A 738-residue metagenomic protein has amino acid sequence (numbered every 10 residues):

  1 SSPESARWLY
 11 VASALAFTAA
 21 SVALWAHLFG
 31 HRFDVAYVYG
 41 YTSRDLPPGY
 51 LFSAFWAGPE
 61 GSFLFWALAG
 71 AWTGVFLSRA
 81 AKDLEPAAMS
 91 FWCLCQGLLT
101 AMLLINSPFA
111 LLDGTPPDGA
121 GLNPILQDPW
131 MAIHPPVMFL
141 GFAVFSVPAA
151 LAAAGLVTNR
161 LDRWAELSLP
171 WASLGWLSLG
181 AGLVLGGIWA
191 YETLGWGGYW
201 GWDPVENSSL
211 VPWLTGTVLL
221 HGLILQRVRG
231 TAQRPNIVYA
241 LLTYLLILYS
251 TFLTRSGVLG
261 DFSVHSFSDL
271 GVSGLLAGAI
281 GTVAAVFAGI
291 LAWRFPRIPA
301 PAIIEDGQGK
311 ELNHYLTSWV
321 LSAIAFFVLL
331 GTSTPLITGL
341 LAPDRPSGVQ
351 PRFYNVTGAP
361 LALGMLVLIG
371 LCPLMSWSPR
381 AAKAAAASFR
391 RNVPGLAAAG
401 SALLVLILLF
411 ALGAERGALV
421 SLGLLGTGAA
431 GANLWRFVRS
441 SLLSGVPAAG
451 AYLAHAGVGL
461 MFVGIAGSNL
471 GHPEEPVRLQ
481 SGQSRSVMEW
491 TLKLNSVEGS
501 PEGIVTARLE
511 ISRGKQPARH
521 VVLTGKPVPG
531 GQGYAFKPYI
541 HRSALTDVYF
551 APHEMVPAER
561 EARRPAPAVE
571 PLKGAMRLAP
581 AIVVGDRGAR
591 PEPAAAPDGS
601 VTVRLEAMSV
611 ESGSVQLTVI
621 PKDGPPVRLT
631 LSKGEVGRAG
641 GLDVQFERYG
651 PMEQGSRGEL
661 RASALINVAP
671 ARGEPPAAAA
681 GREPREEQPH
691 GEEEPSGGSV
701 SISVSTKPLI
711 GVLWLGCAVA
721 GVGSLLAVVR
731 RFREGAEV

Functional and structural regions predicted by a protein language model:
S1-V738: Solvent-exposed, non-transmembrane regions of integral membrane proteins
